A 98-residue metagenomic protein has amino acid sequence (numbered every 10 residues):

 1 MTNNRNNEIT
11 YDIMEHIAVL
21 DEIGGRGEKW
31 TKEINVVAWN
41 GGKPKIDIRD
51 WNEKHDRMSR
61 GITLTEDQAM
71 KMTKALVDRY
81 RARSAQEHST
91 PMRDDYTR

Functional and structural regions predicted by a protein language model:
M1-R98: Positively charged, low-complexity terminal tracts and the immediately adjacent first secondary-structure elements
